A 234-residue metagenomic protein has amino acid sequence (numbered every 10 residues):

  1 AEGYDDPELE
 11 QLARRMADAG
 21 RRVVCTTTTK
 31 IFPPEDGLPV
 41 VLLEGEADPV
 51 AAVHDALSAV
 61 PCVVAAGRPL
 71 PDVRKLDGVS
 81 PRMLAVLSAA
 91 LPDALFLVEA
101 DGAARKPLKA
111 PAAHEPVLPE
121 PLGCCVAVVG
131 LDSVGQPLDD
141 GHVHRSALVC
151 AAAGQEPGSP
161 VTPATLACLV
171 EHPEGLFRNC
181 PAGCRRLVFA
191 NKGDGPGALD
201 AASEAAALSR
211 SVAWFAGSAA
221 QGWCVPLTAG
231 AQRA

Functional and structural regions predicted by a protein language model:
A1-D6, G230-A234: Non-cleavable N-terminal signal-anchor transmembrane helices
A1-E2, T28, G67-L70, D101 (+2 more regions): Structural motif
D6-A65: N-terminal phosphate/diphosphate-binding loop that engages ATP/GTP or pyrophosphate donors across diverse enzyme folds
E10-V24, F32, N191-G193, S203-A207 (+1 more regions): Accessory terminal and edge-of-domain segments that mediate assembly/interaction and cofactor placement around
V23-T28, V64-G67, F96-A100, K106 (+2 more regions): General beta-strand structural signal in soluble alpha/beta enzymes
D36-A47, V60-P61, S209-A216, C224-R233: Active-site regions of enzymes building and remodeling cell-envelope glycoconjugates
A52-A85: P-loop/Walker-type NTP enzyme "switch/lid" segment
V73-A90, L95, A100-A213, W223 (+1 more regions): Conserved catalytic-core segment of NTP-binding enzymes
